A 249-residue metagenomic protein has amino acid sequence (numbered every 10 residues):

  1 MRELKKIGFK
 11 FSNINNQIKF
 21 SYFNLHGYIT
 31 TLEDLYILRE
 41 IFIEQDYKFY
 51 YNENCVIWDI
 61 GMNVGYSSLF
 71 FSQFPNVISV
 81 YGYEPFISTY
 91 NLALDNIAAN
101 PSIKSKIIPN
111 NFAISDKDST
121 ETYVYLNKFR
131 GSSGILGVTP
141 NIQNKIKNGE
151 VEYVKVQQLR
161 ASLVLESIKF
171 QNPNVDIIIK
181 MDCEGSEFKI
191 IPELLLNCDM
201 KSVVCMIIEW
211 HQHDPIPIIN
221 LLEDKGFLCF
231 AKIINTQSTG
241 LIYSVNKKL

Functional and structural regions predicted by a protein language model:
M1-L249: Phosphate/nucleotide-binding beta-alpha loop and adjacent structural elements of enzyme active sites
